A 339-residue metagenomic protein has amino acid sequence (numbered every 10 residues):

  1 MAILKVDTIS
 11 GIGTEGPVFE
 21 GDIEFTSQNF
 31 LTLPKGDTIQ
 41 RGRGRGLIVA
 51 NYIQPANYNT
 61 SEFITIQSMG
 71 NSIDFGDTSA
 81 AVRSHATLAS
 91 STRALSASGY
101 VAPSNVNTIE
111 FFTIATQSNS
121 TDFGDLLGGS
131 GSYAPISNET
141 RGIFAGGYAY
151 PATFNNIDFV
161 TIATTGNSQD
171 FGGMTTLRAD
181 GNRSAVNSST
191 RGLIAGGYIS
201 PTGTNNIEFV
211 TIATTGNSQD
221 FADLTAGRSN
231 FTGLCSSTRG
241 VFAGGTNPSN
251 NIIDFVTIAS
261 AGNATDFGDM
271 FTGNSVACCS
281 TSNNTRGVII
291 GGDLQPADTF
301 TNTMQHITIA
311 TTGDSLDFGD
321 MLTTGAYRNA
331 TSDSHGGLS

Functional and structural regions predicted by a protein language model:
A2-S339: Polar, enzyme-active/binding microenvironments
